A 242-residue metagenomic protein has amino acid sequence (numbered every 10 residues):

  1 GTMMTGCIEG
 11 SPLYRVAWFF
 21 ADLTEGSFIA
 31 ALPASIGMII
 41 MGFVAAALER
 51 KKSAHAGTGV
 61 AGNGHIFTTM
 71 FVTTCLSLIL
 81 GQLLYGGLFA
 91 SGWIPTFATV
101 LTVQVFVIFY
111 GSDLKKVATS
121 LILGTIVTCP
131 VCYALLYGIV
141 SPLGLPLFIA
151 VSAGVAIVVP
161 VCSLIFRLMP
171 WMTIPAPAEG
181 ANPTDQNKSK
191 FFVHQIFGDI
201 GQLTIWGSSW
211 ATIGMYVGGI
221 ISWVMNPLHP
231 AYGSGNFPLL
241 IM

Functional and structural regions predicted by a protein language model:
G1-M169, Q186-M242: Pore-lining transmembrane helices
W171-N182: Short, Lys/Arg-enriched, Gly/Pro-containing loop segments at transmembrane-helix junctions of multi-pass membrane
